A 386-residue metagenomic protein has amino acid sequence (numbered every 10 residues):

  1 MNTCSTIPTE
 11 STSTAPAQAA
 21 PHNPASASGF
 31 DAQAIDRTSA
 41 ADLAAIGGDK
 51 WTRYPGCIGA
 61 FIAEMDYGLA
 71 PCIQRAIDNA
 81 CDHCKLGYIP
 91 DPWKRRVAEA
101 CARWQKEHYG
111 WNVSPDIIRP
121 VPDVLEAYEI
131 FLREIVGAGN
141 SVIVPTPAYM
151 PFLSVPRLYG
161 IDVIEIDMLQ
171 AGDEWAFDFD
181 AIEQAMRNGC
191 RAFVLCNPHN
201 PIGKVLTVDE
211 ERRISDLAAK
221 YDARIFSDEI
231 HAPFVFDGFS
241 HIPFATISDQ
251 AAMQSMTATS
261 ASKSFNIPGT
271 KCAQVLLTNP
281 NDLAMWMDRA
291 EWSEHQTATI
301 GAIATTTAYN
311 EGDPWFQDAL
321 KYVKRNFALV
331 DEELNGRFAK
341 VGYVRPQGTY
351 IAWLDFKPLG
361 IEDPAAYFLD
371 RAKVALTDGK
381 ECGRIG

Functional and structural regions predicted by a protein language model:
N2, N23, R103, E183-Q184 (+3 more regions): PLP-dependent enzyme catalytic core of the Aspartate aminotransferase-like
A25, G29-D123, I130, Y309-E311: N-terminal small-domain helix-loop-helix segment of the aminotransferase-like
L86-D216, P233-F234, H241-Q250, M256: Conserved core of the PLP fold type I
Y159, K220-Y221, A251, A372: Helix C-cap/helix->beta junction micro-motif
S248-K324, E332-E333: Conserved core segment of the aminotransferase class I/II
T306, Y322-D331, Y343-D355: Conserved glycine-rich beta-strand-loop-beta hairpin in the small C-terminal domain of fold type I
K340-G342, W353-G386: Conserved C-terminal alpha-helix-loop-beta "cap" of PLP-dependent enzymes that closes/shapes the active-site mouth
